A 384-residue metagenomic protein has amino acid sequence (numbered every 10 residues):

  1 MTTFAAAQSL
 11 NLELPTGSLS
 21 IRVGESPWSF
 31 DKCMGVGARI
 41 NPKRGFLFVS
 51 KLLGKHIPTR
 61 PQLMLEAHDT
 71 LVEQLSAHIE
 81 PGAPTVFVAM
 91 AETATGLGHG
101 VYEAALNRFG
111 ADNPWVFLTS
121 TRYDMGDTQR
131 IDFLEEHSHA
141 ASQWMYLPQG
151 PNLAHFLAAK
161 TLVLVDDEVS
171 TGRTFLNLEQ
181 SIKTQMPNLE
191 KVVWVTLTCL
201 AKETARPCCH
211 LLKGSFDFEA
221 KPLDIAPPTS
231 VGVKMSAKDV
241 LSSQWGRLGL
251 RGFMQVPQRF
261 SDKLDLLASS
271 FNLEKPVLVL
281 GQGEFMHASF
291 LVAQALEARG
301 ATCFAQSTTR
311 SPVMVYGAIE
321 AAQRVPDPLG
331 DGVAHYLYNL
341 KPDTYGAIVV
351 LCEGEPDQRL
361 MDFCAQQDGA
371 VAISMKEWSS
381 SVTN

Functional and structural regions predicted by a protein language model:
M1-N384: PRPP-associated nucleotide enzymes
